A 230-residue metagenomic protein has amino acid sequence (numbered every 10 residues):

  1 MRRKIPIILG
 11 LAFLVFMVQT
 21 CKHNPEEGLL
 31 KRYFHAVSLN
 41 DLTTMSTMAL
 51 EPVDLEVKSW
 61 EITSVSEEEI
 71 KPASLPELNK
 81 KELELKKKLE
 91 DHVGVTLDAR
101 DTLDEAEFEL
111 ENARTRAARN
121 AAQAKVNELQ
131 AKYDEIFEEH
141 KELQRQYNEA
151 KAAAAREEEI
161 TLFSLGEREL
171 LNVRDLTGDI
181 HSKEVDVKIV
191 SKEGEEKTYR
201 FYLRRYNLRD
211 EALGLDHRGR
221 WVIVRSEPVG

Functional and structural regions predicted by a protein language model:
M1-Q19: Sec-dependent bacterial lipoprotein signal peptides
T20-N24: Bacterial signal peptide processing site
P25-D41, M45: Short, aromatic-enriched amphipathic alpha-helices that serve as compact interaction elements
D41-V57: Short, well-ordered alpha-helical segments enriched in acidic and aromatic residues
P52-K71: Short, charge-rich amphipathic alpha-helical segments embedded in non-transmembrane helical bundles/solenoids
P72-E90: Alpha-helical linker/edge segments of TPR/alpha-solenoid repeat scaffolds and analogous pre-/post-domain helices
K87-G230: Exposed beta-sheet edge and beta->alpha loop/turn motif
